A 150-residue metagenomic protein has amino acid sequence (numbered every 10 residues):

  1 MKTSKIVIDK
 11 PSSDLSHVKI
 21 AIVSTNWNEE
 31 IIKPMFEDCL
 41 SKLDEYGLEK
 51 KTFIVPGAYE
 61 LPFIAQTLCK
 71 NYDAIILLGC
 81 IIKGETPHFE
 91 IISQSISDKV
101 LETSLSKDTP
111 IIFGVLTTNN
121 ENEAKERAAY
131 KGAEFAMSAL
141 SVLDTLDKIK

Functional and structural regions predicted by a protein language model:
K10-T52: Glycine-rich phosphate/diphosphate-binding loop of Rossmann-like nucleotide-binding domains
N26-W27, V55-A58, C80-I81, L116-N119: Short, ordered loop/turn segments at secondary-structure junctions
K33, E37, Y59-Q66, A133 (+1 more regions): Amphipathic, non-transmembrane alpha-helical secondary structure
K42-K70: Active-site rim loops that border cofactor/substrate pockets in soluble metabolic enzymes
T52, A74-L78, T109-L116: Short beta-strand segments at enzyme active-site cores
F63-V100: Glycine-rich phosphate-binding loop
F89, Q94-K150: C-terminal binding/interaction regions
